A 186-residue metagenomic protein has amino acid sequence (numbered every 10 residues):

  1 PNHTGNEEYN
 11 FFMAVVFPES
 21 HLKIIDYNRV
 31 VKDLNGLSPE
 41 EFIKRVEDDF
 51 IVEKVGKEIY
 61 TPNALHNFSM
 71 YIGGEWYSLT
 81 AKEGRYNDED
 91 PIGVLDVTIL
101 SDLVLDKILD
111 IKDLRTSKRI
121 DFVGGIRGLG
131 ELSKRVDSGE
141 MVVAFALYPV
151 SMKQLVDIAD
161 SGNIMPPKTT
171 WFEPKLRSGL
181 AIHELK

Functional and structural regions predicted by a protein language model:
P1-K186: Surface-exposed, charge/polar-rich loops and edge strands
